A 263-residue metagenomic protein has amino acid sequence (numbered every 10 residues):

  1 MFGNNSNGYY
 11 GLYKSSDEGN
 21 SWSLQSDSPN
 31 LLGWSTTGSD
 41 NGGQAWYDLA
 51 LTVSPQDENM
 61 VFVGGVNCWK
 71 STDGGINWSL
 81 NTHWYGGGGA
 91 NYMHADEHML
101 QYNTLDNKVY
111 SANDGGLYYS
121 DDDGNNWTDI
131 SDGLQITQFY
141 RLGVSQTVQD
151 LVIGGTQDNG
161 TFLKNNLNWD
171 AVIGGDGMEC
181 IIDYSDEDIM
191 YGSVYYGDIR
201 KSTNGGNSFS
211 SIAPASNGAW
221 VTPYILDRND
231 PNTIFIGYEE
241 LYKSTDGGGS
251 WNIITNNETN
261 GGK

Functional and structural regions predicted by a protein language model:
M1-K263: Beta-propeller blade termini and top-face loops
